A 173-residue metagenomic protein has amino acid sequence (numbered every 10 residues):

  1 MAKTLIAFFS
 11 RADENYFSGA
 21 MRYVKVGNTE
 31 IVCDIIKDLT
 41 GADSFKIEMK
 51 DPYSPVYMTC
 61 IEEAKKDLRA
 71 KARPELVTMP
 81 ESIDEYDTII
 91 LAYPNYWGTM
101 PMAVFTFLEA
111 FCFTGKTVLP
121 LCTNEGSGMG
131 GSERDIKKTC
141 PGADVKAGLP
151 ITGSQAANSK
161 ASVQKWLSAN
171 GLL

Functional and structural regions predicted by a protein language model:
M1-T88, G98-T99, F105, A161-L173: N-terminal beta1-alpha1-beta2 submodule of the flavodoxin-like/Rossmannoid cofactor-binding fold
S18, M100-P101, M129, A156: Alpha-helix N-cap/helix-start motif
I83, E109-G115, T139-C140: Short, conserved loop/helix-junction motifs that constitute active-site signature segments in enzyme catalytic cores
Y93-P94: Glycine-rich, N-terminal phosphate-binding loop of Rossmann-like dinucleotide-binding domains
V104-F107, I136: Hydrophobic packing residues within well-ordered alpha-helices of enzyme cores
L119-N158: Short, glycine-/small-residue-rich phosphate/pyrophosphate-handling segment
